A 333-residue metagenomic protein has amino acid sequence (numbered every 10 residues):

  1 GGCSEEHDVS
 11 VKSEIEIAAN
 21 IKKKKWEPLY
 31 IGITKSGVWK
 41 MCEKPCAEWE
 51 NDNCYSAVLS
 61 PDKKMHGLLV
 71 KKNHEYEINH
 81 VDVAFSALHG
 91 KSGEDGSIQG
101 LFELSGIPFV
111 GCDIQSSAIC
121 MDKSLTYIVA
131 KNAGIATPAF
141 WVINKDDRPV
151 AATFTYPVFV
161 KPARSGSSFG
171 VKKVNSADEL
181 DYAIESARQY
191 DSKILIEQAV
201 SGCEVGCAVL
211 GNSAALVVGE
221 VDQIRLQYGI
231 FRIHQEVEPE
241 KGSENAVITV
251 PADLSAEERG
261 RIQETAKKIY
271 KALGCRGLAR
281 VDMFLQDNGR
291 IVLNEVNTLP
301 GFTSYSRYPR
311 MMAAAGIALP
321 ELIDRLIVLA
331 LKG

Functional and structural regions predicted by a protein language model:
G1, D8-I15, H74-I78, S117-C203 (+1 more regions): Active-site nucleotide/adenylate-binding loops and adjacent lid/helix of ATP-dependent enzymes
G1-Q115, I119-M121, L125, N132 (+3 more regions): ATP-binding N-terminal substructure of ATP-dependent carboxylate-amine bond-forming enzymes
P28, P108-F109, T137, V158 (+2 more regions): Hydrophobic beta-strand scaffold residues
G100-F109, A177-D181, A315-G316: A glycine- and small-aliphatic-rich helix-loop capping segment at beta-alpha/alpha-beta transitions that lines
G106-C112, T137, L216-V218: Short hydrophobic/aromatic-enriched beta-strand-loop microsegments
N175-E264, L285-V292: Phosphate-binding site of ATP-dependent enzymes
D253-G333: ATP-dependent carboxylate activation and anion-phosphoryl transfer catalytic cores that bind Mg-ATP to form
